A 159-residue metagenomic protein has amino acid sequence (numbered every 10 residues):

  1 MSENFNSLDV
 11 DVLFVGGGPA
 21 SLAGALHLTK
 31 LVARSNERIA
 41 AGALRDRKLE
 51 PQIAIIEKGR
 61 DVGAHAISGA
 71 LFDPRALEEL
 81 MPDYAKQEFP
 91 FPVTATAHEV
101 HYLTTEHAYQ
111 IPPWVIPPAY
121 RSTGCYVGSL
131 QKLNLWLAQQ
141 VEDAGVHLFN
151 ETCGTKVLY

Functional and structural regions predicted by a protein language model:
E3-A20, A54: Beta1/beta-strand and adjacent pyrophosphate-binding region of the FAD-binding site in flavoprotein oxidoreductases
N6, A20, E88-Y159: Feature captures the FAD/FMN-dependent oxidoreductase FAD-binding
D9-D11, E50, E151: Phosphate-coordination loops involved in phosphoryl transfer and adenosine-cofactor binding
V15, I56-K58, N150: A secondary-structure boundary/capping signal
G17, V62-A66, Y126, L130: Short secondary-structure transition/capping motifs
H27-L31, S35-H107: N-terminal FAD cofactor-binding segment of flavoenzymes
